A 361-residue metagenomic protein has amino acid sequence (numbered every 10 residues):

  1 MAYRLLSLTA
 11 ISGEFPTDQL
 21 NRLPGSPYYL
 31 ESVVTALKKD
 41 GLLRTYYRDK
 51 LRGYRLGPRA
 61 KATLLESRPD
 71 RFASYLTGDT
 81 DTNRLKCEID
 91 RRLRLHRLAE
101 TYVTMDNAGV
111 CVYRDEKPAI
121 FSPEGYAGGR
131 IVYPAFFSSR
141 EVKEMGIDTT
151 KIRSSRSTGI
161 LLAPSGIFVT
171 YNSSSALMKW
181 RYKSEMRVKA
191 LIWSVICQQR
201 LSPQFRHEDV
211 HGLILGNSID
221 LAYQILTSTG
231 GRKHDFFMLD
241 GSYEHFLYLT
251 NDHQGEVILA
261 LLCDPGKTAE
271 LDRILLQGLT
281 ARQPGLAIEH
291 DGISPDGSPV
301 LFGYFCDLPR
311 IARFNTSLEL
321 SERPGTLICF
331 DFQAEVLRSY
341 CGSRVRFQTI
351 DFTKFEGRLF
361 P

Functional and structural regions predicted by a protein language model:
M1-S7, T80, R84, L359-P361: N-terminal intrinsically disordered, low-complexity tails enriched in polar/charged
M1-T77: Basic, Lys/Arg-rich alpha-helical nucleic-acid-recognition elements, primarily the DNA-binding modules of transcription
T35, I160, L201-F205: A general structural signal for short secondary-structure junctions and capping/turn motifs
G41-T45, C111-D115, I274, G278: Short secondary-structure junctions
T45-K50, L162-P164, I293-D296: Short, ordered beta-strand-loop transition motifs
R59-P69, Y75-T77, E88-D106, T158-L161 (+6 more regions): General detector of folded, globular domains
T82-K179: Exposed, interaction-prone assembly regions rather than primary DNA-binding/catalytic cores
T170-K179, M186-I192, C197-P361: Long, compositionally biased intrinsically disordered regions
